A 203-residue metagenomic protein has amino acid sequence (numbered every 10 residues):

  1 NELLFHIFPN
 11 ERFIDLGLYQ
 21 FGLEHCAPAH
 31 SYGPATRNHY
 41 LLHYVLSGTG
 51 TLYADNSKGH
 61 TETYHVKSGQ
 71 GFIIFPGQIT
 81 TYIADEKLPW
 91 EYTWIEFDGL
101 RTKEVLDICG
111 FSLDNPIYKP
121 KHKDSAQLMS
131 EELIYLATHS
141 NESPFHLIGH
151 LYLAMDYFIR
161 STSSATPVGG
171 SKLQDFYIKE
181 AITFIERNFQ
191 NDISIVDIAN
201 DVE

Functional and structural regions predicted by a protein language model:
N1-G71, E86, C109-P116: Generic protein-terminus/edge-of-domain signal
G77-R101: Ligand-binding loop in jelly-roll beta-barrel domains
E104-V105: Juxtamembrane segments at transmembrane-helix boundaries in multi-pass signal-transduction membrane proteins
L113-K123, L136-L151, M155-V202: Short, Lys/Arg-enriched, Trp-marked, Pro/Gly-tolerant hinge/linker segments that flank
D124-M129: Short, charged, amphipathic alpha-helices and their helix-cap/turn boundaries
